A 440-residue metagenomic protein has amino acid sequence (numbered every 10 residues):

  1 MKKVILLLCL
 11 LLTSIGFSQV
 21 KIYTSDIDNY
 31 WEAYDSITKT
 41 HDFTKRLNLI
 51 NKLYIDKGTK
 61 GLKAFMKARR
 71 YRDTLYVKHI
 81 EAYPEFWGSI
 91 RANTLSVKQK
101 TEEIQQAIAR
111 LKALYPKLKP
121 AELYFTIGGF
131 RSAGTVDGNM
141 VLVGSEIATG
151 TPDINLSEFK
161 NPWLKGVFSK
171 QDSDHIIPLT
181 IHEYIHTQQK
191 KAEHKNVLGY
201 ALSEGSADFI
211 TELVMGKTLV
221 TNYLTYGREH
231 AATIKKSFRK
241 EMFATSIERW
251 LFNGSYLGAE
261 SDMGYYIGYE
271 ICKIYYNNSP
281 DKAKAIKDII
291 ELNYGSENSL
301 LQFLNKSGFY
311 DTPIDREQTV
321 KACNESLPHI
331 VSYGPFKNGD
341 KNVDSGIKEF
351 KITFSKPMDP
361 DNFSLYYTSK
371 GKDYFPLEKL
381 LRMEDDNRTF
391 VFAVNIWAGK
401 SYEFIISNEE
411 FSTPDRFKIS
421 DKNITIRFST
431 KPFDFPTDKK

Functional and structural regions predicted by a protein language model:
M1-I22: Bacterial Sec-dependent N-terminal signal peptides
F17-E32, S36, T40, I314-P335 (+1 more regions): Sec-dependent signal peptide cleavage junction
Q19-Y76: N-terminal mature-domain "stem" immediately C-terminal to a signal peptide or N-terminal signal-anchor/transmembrane
V20-D42, E193, V197-F238: Post-HExxH zinc-binding segment in Zn-dependent metallohydrolases
N51-K57, E122-T135, G227, L292-Y294 (+1 more regions): Acidic helix-start/capping segments at beta-turn-to-alpha-helix junctions
Y54, R239-Y333: Pan-zinc metallopeptidase signature
V77-L224: Acidic/His-rich structured neighborhood in mature extracellular/periplasmic domains
A322-K440: Acidic, low-complexity Ser/Thr/Gly/Pro-rich repeat segments typical of extracellular/periplasmic and surface-exposed
